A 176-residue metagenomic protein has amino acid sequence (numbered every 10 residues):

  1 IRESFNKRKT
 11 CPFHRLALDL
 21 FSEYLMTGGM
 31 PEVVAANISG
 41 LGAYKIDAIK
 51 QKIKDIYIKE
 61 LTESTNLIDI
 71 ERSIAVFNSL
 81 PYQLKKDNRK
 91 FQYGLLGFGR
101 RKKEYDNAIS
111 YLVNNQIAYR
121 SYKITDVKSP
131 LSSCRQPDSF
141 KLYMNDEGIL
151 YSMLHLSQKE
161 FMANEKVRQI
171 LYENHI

Functional and structural regions predicted by a protein language model:
I1-G29: Amphipathic alpha-helical segments of the small helical/lid subdomains adjacent to P-loop NTPase cores
L25, M30, V34-I176: Accessory nucleic acid-recognition modules appended to NTPase machines
